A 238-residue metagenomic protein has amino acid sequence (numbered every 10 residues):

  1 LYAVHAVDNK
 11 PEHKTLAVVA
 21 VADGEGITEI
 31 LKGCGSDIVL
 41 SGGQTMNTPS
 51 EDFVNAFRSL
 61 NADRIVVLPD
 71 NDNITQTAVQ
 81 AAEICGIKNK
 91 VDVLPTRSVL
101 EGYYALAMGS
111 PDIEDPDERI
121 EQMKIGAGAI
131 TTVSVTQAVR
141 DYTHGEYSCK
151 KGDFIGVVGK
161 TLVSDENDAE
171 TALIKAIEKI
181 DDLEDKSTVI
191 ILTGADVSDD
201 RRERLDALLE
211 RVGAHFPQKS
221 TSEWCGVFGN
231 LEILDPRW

Functional and structural regions predicted by a protein language model:
L1-W238: N-terminal loops that bind phosphate or other acidic moieties and the adjacent beta-alpha structural core
